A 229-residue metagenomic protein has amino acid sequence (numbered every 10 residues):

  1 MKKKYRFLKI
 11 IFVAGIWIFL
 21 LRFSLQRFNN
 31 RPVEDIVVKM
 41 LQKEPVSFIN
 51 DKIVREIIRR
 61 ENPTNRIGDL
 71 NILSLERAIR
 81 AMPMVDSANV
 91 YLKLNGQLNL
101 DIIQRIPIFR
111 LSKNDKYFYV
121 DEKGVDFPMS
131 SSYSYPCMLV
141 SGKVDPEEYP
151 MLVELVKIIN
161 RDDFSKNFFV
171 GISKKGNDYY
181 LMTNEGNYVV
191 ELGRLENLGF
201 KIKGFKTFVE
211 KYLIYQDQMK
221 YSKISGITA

Functional and structural regions predicted by a protein language model:
M1-K39, P45-R66, L70-A81, D86-A229: Charged, solvent-exposed interaction patches on well-folded alpha/beta domains that mediate macromolecular contacts
